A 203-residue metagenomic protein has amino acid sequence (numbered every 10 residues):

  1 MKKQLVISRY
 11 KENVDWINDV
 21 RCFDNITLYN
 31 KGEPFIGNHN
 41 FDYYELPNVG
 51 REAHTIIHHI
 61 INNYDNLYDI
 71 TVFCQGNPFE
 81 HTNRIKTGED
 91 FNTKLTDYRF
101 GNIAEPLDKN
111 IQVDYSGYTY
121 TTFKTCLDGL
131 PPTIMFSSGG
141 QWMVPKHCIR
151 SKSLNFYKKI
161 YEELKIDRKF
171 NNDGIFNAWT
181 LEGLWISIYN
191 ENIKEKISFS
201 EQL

Functional and structural regions predicted by a protein language model:
M1-L203: ER/Golgi luminal nucleotide-sugar-dependent glycosyltransferases, focusing on the catalytic module
